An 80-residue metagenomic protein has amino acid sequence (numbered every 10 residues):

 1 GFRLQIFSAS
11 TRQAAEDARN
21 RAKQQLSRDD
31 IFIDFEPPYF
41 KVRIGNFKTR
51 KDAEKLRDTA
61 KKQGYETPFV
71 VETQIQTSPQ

Functional and structural regions predicted by a protein language model:
G1-I6: Acidic/histidine-rich, surface-exposed loop or edge segments in extracytoplasmic proteins
T11-K41, N46-Q80: Extracytoplasmic
